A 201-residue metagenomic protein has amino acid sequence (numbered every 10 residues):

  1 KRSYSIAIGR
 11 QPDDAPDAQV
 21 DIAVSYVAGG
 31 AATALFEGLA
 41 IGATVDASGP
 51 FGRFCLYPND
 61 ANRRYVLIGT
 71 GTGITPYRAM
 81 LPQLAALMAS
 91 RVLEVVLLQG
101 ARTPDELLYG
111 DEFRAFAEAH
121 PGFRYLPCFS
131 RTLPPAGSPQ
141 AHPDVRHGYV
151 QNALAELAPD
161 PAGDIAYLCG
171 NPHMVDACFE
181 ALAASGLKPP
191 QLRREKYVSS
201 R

Functional and structural regions predicted by a protein language model:
K1-I41, S130-R131: Ferredoxin-reductase
P50-D60: A short, basic/flexible loop-to-alpha-helix module at the beginning of a structural domain
P58-R64, D160-G163: Short helix-loop-beta connector
R64-I68, Y167: Conserved beta-strand elements of the Class I
T70-T75: Ser/Thr-glycine-rich phosphate-binding loops at phosphate-binding pockets of nucleotides, nucleotide cofactors
P76-M88: Histidine-anchored nucleotide/phosphate-binding helix
V95-R201: Reductase modules of NAD(P)H-dependent flavoproteins
